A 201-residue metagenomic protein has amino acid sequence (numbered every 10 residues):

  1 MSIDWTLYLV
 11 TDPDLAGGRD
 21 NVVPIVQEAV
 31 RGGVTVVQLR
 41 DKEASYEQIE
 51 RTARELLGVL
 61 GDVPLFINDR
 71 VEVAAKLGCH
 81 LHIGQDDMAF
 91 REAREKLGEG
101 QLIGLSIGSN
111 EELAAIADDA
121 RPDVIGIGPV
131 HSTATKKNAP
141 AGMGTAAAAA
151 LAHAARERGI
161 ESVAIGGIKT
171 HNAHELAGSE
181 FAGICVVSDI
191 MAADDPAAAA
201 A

Functional and structural regions predicted by a protein language model:
M1-A89, E95-D123, P140, A146 (+3 more regions): Conserved N-terminal beta1-alpha1 strand-loop-helix module at the mouth
A74, H131-N138: A short acidic, helix-capping loop that chelates divalent metal ions and anchors anionic groups
D123-H131: Non-cysteine beta-strand/loop elements that form the S-adenosyl-L-methionine
V130-S132, I168-T170: Short acidic/polar capping segments at secondary-structure boundaries
